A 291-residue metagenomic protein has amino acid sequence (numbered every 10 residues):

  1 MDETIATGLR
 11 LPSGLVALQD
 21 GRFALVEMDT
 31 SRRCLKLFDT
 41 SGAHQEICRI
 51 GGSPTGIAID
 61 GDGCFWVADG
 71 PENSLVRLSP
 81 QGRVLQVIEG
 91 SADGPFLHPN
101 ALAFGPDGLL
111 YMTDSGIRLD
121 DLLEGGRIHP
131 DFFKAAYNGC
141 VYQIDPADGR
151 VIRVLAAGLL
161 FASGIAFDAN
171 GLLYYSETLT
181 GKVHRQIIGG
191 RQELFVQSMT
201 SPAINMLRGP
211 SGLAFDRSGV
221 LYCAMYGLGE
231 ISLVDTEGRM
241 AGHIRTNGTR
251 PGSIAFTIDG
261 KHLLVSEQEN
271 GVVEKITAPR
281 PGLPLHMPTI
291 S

Functional and structural regions predicted by a protein language model:
M1-A6, G42-R49, R83-A92, R150-A156 (+2 more regions): A short beta-strand motif characteristic of beta-propeller blades
G8-R22, I50-D69, A92-L110, A135-C140 (+5 more regions): Beta-rich, blade/repeat-based domains predominating in secreted/periplasmic proteins but also intracellular
L25-H44: Beta-propeller domains
M28-T30, G70, S115-I117, T178-L179 (+3 more regions): Short loop/turn segments immediately following the C-termini of beta-strands
R33-K36, S74-V76, G139-Y142, K182-H184 (+2 more regions): A short loop-to-beta-strand structural motif that recurs across blades of beta-propeller domains
F38-A43, S79-R83, D145-G149, I187-R191 (+2 more regions): Short loop/turn segments that connect beta-strands within beta-propeller blades
M112-A136: Short, conserved, GDST-rich strand-edge loop motifs in beta-rich repeat architectures
G181-K182, Q197-T236: Loop/turn-rich, solvent-exposed surfaces of beta-rich toroidal or solenoidal domains
